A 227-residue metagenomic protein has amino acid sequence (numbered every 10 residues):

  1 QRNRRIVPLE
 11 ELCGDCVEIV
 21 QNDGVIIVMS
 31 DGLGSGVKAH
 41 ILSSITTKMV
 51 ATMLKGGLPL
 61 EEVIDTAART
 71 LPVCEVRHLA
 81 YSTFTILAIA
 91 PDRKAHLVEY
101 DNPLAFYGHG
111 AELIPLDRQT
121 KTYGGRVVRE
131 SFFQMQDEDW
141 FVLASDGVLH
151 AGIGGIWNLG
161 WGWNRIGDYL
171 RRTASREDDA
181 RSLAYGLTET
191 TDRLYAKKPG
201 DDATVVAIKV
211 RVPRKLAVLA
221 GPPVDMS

Functional and structural regions predicted by a protein language model:
Q1-E11, K215, M226: Regulatory cytosolic signal-relay segments
E10-N22, P115-G155: Acidic loop->beta-strand submotif enriched in PP2C/PPM serine/threonine phosphatases
C13, H40-G110, V128, D178-P213: Catalytic core of PPM/PP2C metal-dependent serine/threonine phosphatase domains
I19-I27, G36-I41: N-terminal glycine-rich anion-binding loops that anchor highly charged ligand groups
V28, E99, F141-L143: Residue-level marker for buried hydrophobic side chains located in beta-strands that build the well-ordered beta-sheet
G32-L33, P103, D146-G147: Active-site metal-binding loops of divalent metal-dependent hydrolases
F84, R93, L104-G124, V128-M135 (+3 more regions): Small-residue (GG/TT-enriched) beta-loop-alpha framework at ligand/catalytic clefts
D137, L143, V148-S227: C-terminal catalytic subdomain
